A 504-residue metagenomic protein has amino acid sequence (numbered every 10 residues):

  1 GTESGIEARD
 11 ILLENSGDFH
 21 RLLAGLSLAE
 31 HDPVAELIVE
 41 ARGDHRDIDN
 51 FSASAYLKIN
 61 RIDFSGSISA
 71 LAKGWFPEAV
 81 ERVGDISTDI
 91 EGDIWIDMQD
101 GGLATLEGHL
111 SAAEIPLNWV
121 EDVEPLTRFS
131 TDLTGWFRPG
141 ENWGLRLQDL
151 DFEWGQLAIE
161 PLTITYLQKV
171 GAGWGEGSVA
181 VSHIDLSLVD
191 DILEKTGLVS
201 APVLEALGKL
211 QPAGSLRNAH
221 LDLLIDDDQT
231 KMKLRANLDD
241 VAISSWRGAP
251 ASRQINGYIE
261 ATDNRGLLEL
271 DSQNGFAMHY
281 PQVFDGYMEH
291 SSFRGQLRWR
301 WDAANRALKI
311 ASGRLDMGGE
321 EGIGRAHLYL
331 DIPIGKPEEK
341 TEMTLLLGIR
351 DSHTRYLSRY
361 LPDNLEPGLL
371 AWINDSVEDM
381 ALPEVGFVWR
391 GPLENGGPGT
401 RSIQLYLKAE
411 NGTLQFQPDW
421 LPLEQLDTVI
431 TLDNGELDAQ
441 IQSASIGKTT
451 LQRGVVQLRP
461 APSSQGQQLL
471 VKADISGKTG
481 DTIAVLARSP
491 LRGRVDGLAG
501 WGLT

Functional and structural regions predicted by a protein language model:
G1-L157, T165-W246, G257-E320, E342-L414 (+1 more regions): Extended amphipathic, helix-rich lipid-handling scaffolds
A251, P422-E424: Extended intrinsically disordered, low-complexity coil regions enriched in Ser, Thr, Gly, Ala and often Pro
I255, G324-L328, L426-I430, L437-A439: Extended, hydrophobic alpha-helical segments in both membrane/secreted and soluble proteins
E260, G322, D331-P333, T341 (+2 more regions): C-terminal, active-site-flanking charged/polar segments
L268, A439-Q440: Acidic/polar loop patches that form or flank catalytic/metal-binding clefts of enzymes that bind anionic ligands
N274, S443-A444: Extended hydrophobic/aromatic segments used for targeting, binding, or gating
